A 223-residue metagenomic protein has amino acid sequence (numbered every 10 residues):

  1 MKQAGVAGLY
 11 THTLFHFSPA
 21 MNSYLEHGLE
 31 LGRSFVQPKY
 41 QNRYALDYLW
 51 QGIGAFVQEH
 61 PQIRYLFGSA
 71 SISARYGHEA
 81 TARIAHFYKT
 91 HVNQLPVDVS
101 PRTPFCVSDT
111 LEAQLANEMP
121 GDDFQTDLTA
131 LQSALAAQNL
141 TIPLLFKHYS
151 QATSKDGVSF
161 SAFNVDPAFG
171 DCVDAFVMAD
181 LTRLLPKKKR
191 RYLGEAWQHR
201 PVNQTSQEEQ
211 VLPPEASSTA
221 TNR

Functional and structural regions predicted by a protein language model:
M1-G157: Acyl-donor binding region in acyl/amide transferases
M1-L29, N139, V173-R223: Non-catalytic substrate-recognition and accessory regions of acyl/acetyltransferase enzymes
G52, A74, F87, F105 (+4 more regions): Short, surface-exposed, charged/polar-biased interaction segments
F56, H78-A82, H91, G170-V177 (+2 more regions): Short alpha-helical interface elements
A74-H78, D171, L185-K187: Short catalytic/ligand-binding loop motif for oxyanion handling, primarily in non-cytosolic enzymes, centered on
A152-S154, V165, D180-T182: Short, loop-centered acidic/histidine patches that primarily coordinate divalent metals
A162-F169: Short proline/glycine-enriched turn/loop segments at secondary-structure junctions
